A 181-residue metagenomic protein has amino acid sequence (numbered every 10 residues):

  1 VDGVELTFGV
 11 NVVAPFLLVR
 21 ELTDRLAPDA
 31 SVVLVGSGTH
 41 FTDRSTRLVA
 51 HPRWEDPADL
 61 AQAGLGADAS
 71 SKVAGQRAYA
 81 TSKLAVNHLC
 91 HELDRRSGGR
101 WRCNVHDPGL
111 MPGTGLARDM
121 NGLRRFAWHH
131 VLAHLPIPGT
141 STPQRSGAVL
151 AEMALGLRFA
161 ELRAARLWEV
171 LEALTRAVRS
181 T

Functional and structural regions predicted by a protein language model:
V1-G115: Rossmann-fold NAD(P)H-dependent dehydrogenase/reductase core
A67-T181: NAD(P)H-dependent oxidoreductase Rossmann-fold/reductase module
